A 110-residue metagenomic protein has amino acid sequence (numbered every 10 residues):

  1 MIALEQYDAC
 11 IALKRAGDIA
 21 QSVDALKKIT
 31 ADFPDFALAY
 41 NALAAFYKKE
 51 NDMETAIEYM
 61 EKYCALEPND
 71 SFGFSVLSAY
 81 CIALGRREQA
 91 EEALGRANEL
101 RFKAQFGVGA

Functional and structural regions predicted by a protein language model:
I2-D35: Alpha-helical segment of the N-proximal tetratricopeptide repeat
R15-A25, E50-K62, L84-R96: Structural signature of tandem alpha-helical TPR/SEL1-like repeats, specifically the intra-repeat loop/turn
M60, C64, L77-Y80: Alpha-helical protein-protein interaction scaffolds
